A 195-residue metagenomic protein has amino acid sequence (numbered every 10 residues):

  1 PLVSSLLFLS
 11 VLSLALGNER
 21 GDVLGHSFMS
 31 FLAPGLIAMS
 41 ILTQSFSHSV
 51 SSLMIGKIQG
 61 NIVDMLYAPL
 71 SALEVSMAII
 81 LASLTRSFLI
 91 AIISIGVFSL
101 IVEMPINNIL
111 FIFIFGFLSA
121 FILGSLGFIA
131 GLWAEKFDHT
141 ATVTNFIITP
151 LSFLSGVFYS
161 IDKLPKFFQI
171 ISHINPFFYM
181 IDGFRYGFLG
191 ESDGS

Functional and structural regions predicted by a protein language model:
P1-G56, M104-I109, T142, K163 (+1 more regions): Transmembrane helix-boundary elements of multi-pass transport/secretion proteins, especially ABC-type permease modules
P1-S5, L9, S13, T43-S47 (+4 more regions): Hydrophobic alpha-helical transmembrane segments in multi-pass membrane proteins
V3, K136-S155: Pore- or pathway-lining transmembrane helices of multi-pass membrane proteins that form conduits for solutes/ions
S13-N18, M39, I55, S99 (+5 more regions): Transmembrane helix-loop junction
E19-G21, S152-S195: Membrane-interfacial helix-loop-helix junctions in multi-pass membrane proteins
Q44-L70, S83: Transmembrane helix boundary and interhelical loop/hinge segments in multi-pass membrane proteins
S71-A72, S160: Short coil/turn motifs that cap or connect alpha-helices
A72, S76-N145, E191-S195: Alpha-helical transmembrane segments and their short interhelical loops
